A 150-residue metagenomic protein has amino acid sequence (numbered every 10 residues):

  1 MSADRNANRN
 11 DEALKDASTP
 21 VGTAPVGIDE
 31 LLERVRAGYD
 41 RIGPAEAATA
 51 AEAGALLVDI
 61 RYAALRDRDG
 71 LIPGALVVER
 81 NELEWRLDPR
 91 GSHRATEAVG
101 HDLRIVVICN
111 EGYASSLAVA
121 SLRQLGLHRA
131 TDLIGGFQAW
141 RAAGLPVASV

Functional and structural regions predicted by a protein language model:
M1-L56, A63-R104, Y113-V150: Rhodanese-like catalytic fold shared by cysteine-dependent sulfurtransferases and DSP/PTP-type phosphatases
